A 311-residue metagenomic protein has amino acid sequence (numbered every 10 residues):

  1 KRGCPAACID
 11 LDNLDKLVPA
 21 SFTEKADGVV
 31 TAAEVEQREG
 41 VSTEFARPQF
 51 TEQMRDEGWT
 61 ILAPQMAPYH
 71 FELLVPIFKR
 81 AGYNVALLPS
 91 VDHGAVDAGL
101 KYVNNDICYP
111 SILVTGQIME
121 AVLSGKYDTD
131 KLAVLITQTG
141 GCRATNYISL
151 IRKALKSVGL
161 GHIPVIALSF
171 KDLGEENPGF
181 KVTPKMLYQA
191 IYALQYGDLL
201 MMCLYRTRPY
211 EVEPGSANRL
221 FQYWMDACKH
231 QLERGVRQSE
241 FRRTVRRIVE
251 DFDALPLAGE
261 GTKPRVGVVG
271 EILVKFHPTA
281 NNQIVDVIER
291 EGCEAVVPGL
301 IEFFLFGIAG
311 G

Functional and structural regions predicted by a protein language model:
K1-G311: An N-terminal assembly and electron-transfer interface module characteristic of large anaerobic redox and radical
